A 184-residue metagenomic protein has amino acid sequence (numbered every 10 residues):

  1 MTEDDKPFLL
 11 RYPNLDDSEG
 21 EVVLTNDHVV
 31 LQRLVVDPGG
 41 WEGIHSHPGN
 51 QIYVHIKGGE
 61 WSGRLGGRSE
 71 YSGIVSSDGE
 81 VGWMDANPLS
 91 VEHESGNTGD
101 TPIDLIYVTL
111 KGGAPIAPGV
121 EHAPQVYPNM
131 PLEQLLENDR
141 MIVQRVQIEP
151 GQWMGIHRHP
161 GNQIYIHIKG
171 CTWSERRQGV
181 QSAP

Functional and structural regions predicted by a protein language model:
M1-R33, P38-G43, G63, S69-G155 (+1 more regions): A short, N-terminal "cap"/entry segment at the start of jelly-roll beta-barrel domains of the cupin/DSBH fold
V36, S46-S62, I148, R158-S174: Short, conserved beta-strand element in jelly-roll/cupin
L65-G66, R177-Q178: Beta-turn initiation residues at beta-strand->coil junctions
